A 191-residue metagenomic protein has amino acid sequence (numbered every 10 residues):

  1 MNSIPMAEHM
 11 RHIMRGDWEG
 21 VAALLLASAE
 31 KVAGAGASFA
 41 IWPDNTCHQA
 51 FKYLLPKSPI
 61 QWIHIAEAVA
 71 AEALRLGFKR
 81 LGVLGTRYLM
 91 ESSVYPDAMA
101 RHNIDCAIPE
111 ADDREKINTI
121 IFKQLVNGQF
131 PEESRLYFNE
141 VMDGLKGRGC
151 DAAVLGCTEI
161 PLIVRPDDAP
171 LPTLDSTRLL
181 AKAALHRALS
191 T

Functional and structural regions predicted by a protein language model:
M1-T191: Non-catalytic structural scaffold of enzyme domains
